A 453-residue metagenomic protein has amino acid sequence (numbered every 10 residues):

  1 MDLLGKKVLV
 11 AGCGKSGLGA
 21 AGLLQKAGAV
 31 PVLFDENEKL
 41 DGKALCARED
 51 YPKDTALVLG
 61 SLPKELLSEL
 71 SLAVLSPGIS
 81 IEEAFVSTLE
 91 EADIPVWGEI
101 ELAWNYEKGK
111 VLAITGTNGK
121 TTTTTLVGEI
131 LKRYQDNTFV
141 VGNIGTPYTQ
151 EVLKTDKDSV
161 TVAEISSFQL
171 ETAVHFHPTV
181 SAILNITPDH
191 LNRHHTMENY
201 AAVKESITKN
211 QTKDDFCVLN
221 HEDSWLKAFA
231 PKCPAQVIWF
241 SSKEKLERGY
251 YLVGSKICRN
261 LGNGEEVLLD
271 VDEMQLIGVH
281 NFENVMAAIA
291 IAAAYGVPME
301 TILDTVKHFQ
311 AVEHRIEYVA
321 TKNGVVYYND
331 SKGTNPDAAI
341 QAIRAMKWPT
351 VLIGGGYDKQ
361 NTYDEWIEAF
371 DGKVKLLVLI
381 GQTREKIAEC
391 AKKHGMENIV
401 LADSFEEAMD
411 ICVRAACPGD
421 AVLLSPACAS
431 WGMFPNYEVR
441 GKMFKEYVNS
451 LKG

Functional and structural regions predicted by a protein language model:
M1-G98, L102: N-terminal leader/targeting and accessory segments in enzymes
D2-K7, G17-A27, V271-V374: Nucleotide phosphate-binding/pyrophosphate-handling subdomain across enzymes that bind or process nucleotide phosphates
G12, L24, A73, I114 (+12 more regions): Residue-level signal for inorganic ion chemistry
G14, N37, I144, E222-D223 (+2 more regions): Residues in the short beta-alpha loop(s) of Rossmann-like NAD(P)-binding domains
G22-K26, K64-S68, P77-H221, W225-P234 (+2 more regions): Phosphate-binding loop of NTP-binding sites
V32-N37, C217-H221, I353-G354, K373-Q382: Short internal beta-strands
D35, G60-S61, W97-E101, V141 (+4 more regions): Beta-strand->loop->alpha-helix junctions that form or flank phosphate-binding loops in nucleotide-handling enzymes
K43-T55, D364-D420: C-terminal helical cap/extension that packs against the catalytic core of soluble nucleotide-cofactor enzymes
